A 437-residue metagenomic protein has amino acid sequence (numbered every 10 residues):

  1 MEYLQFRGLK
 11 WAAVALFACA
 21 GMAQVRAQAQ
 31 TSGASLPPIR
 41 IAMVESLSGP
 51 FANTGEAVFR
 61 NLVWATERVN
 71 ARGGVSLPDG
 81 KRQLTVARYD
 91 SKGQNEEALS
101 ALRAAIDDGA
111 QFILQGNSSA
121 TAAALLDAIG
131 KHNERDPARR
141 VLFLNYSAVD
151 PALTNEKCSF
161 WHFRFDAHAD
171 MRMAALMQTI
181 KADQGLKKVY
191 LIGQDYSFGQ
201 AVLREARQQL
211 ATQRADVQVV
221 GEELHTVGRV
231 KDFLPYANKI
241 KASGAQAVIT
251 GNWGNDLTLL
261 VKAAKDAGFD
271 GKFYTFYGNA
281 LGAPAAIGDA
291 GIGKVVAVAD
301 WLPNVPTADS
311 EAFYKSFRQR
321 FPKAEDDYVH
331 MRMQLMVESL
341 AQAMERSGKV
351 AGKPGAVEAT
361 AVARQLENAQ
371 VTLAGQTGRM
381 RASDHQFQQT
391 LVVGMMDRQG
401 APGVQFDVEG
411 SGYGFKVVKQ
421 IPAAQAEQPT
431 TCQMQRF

Functional and structural regions predicted by a protein language model:
M1-R40, R103, D107, T431-F437: Short, low-complexity disordered leader/linker segments with a strong preference for bacterial N-terminal type II
T31, P38, N53-R60, R72-L153 (+2 more regions): Beta-alpha junction/loop-to-helix N-cap segments that form part of ligand/metal-binding clefts
L36-P38, A42-A65, Y89-N95, S118 (+3 more regions): Extracytoplasmic "Venus flytrap"
T54-G74, R172, S197-D216, S339-Q342: Short, solvent-exposed amphipathic alpha-helices that sit in or adjacent to ligand/effector-binding or catalytic
S100, P151-A152, S159-G268, N304-A312: Extracellular/periplasmic Venus flytrap/periplasmic-binding protein
A105-S119, D136-Y146, K188-G193, G244-G254 (+3 more regions): Periplasmic-binding protein-like
S159, V261-V337, M344-G352, E409-R436: Extracellular/periplasmic periplasmic-binding protein-like sensory domains
A369-F437: Solvent-exposed, acidic/polar segments of extracytosolic/periplasmic ligand-binding ectodomains
